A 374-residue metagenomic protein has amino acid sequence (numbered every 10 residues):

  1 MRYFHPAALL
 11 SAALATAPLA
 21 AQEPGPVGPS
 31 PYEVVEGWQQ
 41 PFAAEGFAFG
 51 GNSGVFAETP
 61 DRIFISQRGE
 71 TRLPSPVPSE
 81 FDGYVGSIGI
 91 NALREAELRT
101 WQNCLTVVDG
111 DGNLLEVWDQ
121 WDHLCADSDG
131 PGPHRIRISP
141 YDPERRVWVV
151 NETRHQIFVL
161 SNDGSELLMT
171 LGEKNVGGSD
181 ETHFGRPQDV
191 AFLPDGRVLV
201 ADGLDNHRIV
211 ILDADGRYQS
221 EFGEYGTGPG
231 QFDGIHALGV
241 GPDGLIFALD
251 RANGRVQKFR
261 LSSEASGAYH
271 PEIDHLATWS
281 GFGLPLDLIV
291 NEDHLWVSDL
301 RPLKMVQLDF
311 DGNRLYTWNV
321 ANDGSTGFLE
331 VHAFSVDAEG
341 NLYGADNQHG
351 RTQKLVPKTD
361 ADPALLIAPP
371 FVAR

Functional and structural regions predicted by a protein language model:
M1-F4: Positively charged n-region of N-terminal signal peptides that target proteins for export
P6-A17: Bacterial N-terminal signal peptides
Q22-R374: Eukaryotic scaffold repeat domains enriched in small/polar residues
